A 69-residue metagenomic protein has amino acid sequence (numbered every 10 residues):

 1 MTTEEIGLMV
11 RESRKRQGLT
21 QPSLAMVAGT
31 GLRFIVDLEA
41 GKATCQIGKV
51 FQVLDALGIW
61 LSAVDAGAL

Functional and structural regions predicted by a protein language model:
M1-E5: A detector for short, charged/polar N-terminal pre-domain segments
L8-S23, V27, Q52: Short basic helix-loop element that most often maps to the first helix and adjoining turn of HTH DNA-binding modules
A28, G67-A68: Conserved beta-strand edge residues that scaffold enzyme active sites
G29-A43: Recognition helix of helix-turn-helix/homeodomain-like DNA-binding domains that insert into the DNA major groove
A40, D65-A66: Short, conserved catalytic or interaction motifs in soluble domains
G48-V64: DNA major-groove recognition helix of helix-turn-helix/homeodomain DNA-binding modules
